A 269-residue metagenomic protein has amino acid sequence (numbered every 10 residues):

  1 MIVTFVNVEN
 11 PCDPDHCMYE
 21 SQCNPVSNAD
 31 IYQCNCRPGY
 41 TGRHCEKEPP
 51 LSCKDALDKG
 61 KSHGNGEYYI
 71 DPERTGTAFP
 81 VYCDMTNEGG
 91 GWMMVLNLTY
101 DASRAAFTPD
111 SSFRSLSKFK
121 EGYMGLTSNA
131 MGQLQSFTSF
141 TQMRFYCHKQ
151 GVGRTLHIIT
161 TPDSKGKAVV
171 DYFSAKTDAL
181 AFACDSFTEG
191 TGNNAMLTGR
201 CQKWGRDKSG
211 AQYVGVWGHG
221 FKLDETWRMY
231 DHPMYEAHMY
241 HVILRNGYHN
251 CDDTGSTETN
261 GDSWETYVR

Functional and structural regions predicted by a protein language model:
M1-R269: Mature extracellular or lumenal effector domains of secreted proteins and single-pass membrane receptors/adhesion
